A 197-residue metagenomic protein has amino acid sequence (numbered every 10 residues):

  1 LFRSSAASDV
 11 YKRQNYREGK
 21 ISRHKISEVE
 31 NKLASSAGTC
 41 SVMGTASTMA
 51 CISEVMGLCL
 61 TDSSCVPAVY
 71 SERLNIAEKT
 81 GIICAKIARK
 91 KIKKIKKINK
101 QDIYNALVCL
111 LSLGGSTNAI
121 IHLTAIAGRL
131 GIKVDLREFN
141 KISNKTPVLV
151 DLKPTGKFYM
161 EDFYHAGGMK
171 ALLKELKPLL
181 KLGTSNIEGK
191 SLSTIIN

Functional and structural regions predicted by a protein language model:
L1-A7, Y11: Single conserved hydrophobic/aromatic residue that forms the stacking wall/gate of nucleotide- or nucleobase-binding
D9-L58: A glycine/threonine-rich phosphate-anchoring loop and its flanking beta-alpha core in nucleotide/phosphate-binding
V10, D102-V108, T124, I195: Active-site loops and adjacent core secondary-structure elements that bind or stabilize anionic groups
R23, T48-Y104: Accessory alpha-helical/coil subdomains and C-terminal extensions that flank or cap enzyme catalytic cores
H24-S36, K94-L111, P147-K157: Short, hydrophobic/aliphatic alpha-helical segments
V29, C65-A68, L136-K145: Beta-strand segments within the central parallel beta-sheet cores of soluble alpha/beta enzyme folds
G38-C59, A106-R129, G156-K177: Conserved phosphate/anionic-ligand binding catalytic regions in large, soluble enzymes, centered on
G168-N197: Long, charge-dense accessory insertions within large macromolecular proteins
